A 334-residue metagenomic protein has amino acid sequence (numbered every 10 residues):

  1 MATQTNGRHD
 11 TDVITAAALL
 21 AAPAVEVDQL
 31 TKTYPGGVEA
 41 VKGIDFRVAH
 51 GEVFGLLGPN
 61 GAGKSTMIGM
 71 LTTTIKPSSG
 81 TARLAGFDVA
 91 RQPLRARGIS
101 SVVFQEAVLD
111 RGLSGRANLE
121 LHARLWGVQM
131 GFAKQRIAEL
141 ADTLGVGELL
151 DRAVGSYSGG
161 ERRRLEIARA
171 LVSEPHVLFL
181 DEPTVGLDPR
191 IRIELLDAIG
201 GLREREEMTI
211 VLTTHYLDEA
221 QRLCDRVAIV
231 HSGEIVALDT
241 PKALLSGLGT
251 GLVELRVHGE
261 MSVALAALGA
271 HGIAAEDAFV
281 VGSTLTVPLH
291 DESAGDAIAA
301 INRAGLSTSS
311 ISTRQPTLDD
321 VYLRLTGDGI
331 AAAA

Functional and structural regions predicted by a protein language model:
E120, R124, G131-L149: Conserved ABC ATPase "signature" region
E174: Conserved catalytic motifs of ABC-family nucleotide-binding domains
L178-D181: Catalytic Walker B motif of ABC-type/P-loop ATPase nucleotide-binding domains
I193-E206: Helical segment within the ABC ATPase nucleotide-binding domain
L238-D239: ABC ATPase "signature
A243, G249-D328: Short, charged/small-residue-rich alpha-helical element at the C-terminal edge of ABC transporter nucleotide-binding
